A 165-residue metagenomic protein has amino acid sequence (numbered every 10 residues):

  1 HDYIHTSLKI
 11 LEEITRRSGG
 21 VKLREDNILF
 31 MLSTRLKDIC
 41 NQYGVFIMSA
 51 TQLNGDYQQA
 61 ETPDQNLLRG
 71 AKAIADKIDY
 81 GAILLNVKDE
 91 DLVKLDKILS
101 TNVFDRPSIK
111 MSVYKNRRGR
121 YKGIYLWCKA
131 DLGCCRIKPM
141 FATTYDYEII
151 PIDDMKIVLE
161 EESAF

Functional and structural regions predicted by a protein language model:
H1-K37: Helical hairpin unit composed of two closely spaced alpha helices linked by a short loop
D2-I4, T51-N54: Anionic group-transfer/hydrolysis microenvironments
R17, T34-Y43, G55-F165: C-terminal regions of RecA-like/P-loop NTPase motor modules
G44-Q52: Structural recognition of the conserved hydrophobic beta-strand(s) that form the central parallel beta-sheet of P-loop
